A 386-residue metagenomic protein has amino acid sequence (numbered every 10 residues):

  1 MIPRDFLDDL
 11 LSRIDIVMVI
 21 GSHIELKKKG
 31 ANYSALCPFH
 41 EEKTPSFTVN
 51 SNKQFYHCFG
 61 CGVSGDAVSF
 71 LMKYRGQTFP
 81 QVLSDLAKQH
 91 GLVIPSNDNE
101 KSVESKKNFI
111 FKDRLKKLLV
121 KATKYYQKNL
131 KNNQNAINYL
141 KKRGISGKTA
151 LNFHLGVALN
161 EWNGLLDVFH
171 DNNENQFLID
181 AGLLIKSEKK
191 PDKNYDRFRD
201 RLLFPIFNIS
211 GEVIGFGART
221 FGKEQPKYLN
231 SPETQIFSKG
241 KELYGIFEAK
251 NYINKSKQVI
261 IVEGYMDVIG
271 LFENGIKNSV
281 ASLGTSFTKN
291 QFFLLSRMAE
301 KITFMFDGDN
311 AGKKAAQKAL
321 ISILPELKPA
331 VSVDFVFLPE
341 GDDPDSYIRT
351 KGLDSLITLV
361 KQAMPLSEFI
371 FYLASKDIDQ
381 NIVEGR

Functional and structural regions predicted by a protein language model:
M1-S102, N160-N163: N-terminal structured subdomain of primase-like DNA metabolism proteins
I2, K29, E104-A122, N138 (+2 more regions): Phosphate-handling DNA/RNA-contact segment within nucleic-acid enzymes
D66, K257, I276-N278, A299-K301 (+1 more regions): Short glycine-/polar-rich loops that comprise or flank the Walker A/P-loop and associated switch/sensor motifs
M72, V259-I261, E300-A311, A316 (+1 more regions): Acidic beta-strand-to-loop metal/phosphate-binding motif
K73-L92, D200-R219, S346-I348: Structured, non-catalytic alpha/beta "coupling" segments that mediate domain-domain communication and provide generic
Q81-N132: Conserved active-site segments centered on acidic
L294, S322-A330: Arginine/glycine-rich "motif VI" loop of SF2 helicases in the C-terminal RecA-like domain
A330-R386: C-terminal or mid-to-C-terminal helical accessory/interaction module adjacent to the motor/catalytic core
